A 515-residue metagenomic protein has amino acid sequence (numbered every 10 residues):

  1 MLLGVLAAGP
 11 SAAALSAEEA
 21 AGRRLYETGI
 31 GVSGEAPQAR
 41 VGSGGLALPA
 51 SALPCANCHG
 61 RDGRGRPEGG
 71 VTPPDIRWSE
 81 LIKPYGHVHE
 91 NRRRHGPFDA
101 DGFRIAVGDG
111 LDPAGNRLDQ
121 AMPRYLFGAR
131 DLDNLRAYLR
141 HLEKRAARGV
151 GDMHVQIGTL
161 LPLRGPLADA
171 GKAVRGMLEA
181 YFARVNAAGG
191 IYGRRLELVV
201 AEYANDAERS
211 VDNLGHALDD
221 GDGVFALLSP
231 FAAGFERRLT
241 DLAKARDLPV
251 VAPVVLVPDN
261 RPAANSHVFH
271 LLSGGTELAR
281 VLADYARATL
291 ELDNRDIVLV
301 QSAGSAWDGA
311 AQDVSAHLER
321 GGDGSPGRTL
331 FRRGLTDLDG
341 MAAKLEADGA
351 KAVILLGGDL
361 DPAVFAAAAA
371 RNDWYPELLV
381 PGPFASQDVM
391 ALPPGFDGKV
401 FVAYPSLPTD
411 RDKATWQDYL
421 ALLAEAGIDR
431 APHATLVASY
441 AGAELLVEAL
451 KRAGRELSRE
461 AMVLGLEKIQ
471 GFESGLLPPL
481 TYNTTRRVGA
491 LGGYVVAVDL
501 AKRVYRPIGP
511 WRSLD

Functional and structural regions predicted by a protein language model:
A12-P49, R92: Electrostatic cytochrome c docking/interface patches
L15-A21, F98-P113, Q120-R148: C-terminal capping alpha-helices of c-type cytochrome domains
Q38-A100, A121-F127: Gly/Gly-Pro-rich "capping" loops immediately C-terminal to redox-active cysteine motifs in periplasmic/lumenal
D152-H154, D169-G176, G190-P262, R333-L338 (+2 more regions): Beta-alpha junction/loop-to-helix N-cap segments that form part of ligand/metal-binding clefts
V224-G327, E377-F401: Extracytoplasmic ligand/sensor domains, especially the bilobed periplasmic-binding protein
D313, D359-P362, P408-K468: Extracellular/periplasmic ligand-binding modules, especially the Venus flytrap/periplasmic-binding
A368-Y440, Y505-L514: Extracellular/periplasmic periplasmic-binding protein-like sensory domains
Q470-D515: Solvent-exposed, acidic/polar segments of extracytosolic/periplasmic ligand-binding ectodomains
